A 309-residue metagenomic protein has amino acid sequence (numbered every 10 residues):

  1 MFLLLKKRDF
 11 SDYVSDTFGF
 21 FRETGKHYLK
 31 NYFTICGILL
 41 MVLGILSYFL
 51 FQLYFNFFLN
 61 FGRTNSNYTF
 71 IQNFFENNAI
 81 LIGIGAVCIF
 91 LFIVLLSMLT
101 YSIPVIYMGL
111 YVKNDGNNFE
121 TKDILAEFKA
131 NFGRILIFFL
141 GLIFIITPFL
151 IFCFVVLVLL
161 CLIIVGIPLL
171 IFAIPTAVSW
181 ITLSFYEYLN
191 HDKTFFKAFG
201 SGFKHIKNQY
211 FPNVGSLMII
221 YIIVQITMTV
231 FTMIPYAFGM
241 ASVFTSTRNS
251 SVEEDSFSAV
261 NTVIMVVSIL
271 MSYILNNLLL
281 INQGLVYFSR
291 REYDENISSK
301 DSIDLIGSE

Functional and structural regions predicted by a protein language model:
M1-L95, L99: Generic N-terminal leader segments that precede the first folded domain
L4-L5, D16, F57-F74, I103-N117 (+3 more regions): Juxtamembrane transition segments at transmembrane-helix termini in multipass membrane proteins
K6-M41, E120-P148, S179-T227: Interfacial aromatic "cap" segments that immediately flank transmembrane helices in multipass membrane proteins
G19, G25, G37, G44 (+12 more regions): Residue-identity detector for glycine
N31-Y54, I82-Y101, F138-V178, S216-T245 (+1 more regions): Hydrophobic alpha-helical transmembrane segments in multi-pass membrane proteins
V42-N60, V112-I135, T232-G239: Hydrophobic, membrane-facing alpha-helical anchors
S66-N77, I106-L183: Transmembrane alpha-helical insertion/packing segments
